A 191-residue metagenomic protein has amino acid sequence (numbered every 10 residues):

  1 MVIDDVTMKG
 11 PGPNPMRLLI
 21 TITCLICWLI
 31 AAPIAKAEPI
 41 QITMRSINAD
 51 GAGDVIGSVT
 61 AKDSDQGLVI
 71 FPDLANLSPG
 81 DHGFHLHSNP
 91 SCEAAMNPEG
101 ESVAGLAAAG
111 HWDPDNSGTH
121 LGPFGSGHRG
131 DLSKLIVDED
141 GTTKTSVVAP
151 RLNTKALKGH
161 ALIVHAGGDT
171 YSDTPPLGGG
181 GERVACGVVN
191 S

Functional and structural regions predicted by a protein language model:
M1-M16: N-terminal secretory signal peptides that target proteins for export/translocation
D4, A31-P33: Short, low-complexity, intrinsically disordered N-terminal modules that encode targeting/processing signals
G12-M16, I34, I40: Generic low-complexity segments that are intrinsically disordered, proline-rich and/or Lys/Arg-biased
I20-I30: Bacterial N-terminal signal peptides
A35-S191: N-terminal leader/targeting pre-sequences
